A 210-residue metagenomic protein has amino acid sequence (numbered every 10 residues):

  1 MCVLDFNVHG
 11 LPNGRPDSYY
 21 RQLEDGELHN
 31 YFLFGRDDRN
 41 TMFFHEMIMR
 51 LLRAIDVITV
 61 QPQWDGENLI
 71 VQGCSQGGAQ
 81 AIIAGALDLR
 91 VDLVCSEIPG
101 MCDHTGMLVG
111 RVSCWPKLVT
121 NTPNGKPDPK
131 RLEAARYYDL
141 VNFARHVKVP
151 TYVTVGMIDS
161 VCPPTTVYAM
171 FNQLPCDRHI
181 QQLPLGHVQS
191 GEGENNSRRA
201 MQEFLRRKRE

Functional and structural regions predicted by a protein language model:
C2-M49, S113: Cap/lid segment of the alpha/beta-hydrolase catalytic domain
N30-C74: Gly/Ser-rich "nucleophile elbow"/oxyanion-hole loop immediately N-terminal to the catalytic nucleophile in hydrolases
G78-P127, Q182, E192: Hydrolase active-site cap/lid region
P127-F143: Active-site nucleophile elbow and catalytic-triad environment of alpha/beta-hydrolase enzymes
V147, V153-V155: Short beta-strand/loop motif that positions the catalytic acidic residue of the alpha/beta-hydrolase fold
V149, P163-N172: Short alpha-helix in the alpha/beta-hydrolase fold that links the catalytic acid
M157-C162: Acidic catalytic loop of the alpha/beta-hydrolase fold
D177-A200: Histidine-bearing beta->alpha loop at or near hydrolase active sites
